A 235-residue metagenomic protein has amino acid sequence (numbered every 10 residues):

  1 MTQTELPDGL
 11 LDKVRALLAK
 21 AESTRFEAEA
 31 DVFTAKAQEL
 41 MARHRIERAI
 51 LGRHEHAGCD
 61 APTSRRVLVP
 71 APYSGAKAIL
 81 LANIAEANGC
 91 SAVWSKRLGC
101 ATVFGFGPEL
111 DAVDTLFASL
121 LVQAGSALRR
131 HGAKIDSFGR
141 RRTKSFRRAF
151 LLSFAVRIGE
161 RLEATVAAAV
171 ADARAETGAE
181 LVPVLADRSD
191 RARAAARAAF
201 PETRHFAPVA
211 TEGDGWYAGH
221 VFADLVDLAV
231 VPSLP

Functional and structural regions predicted by a protein language model:
M1-D8, I46-P235: Extended, helix-rich structural scaffolds rather than catalytic motifs
M1-V32: Short, charged, low-complexity amphipathic alpha-helix
D12-R15, A19, T24, L40-M41 (+2 more regions): N-terminal leader/targeting peptides and immediately adjacent processing regions
V14, A30-H44, L151-I158: Short amphipathic alpha-helical coiled-coil/interface segments
A21-T24, A30-A37, A85, A155 (+1 more regions): Small-side-chain structural scaffolding
E22, A28, A35, R45 (+1 more regions): A broad, low-amplitude sensor of folded, mature protein cores
